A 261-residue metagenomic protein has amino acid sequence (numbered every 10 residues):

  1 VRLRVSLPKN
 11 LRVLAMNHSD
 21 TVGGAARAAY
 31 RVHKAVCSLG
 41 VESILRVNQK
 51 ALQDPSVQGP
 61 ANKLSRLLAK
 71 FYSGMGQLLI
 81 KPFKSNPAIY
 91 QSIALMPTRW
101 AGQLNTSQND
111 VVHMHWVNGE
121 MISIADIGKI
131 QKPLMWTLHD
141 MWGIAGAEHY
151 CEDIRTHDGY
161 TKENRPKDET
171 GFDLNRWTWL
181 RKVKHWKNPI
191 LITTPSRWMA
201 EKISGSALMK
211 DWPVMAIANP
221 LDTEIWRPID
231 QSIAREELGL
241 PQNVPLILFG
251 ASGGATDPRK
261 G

Functional and structural regions predicted by a protein language model:
V1-A61, S107, I130-Q131: N-terminal subdomain of nucleotide-sugar transferases
G24, I203, D257-G261: Active-site helix-initiating loop/hinge in glycosyltransferases
V57-R99, R165-G171: A short, charged, and often flexible helix/loop element on the N-terminal side of the glycosyltransferase catalytic
A101-I122, K132-H139: Short N-terminal targeting/anchoring amphipathic segment
G102, K129, W142, I154-T193 (+1 more regions): Membrane-proximal helix-turn-helix segments that form the acceptor-binding/catalytic region of lipid-linked
W179, R227-L240: A short helix/loop element that forms part of the nucleotide-sugar donor recognition site in Leloir-type
R197-M199, A218-W226, S252: Short beta-strand->alpha-helix junction loop in the catalytic core of nucleotide-activated group-transfer enzymes
P241-K260: Conserved donor-binding/catalytic core segment of Leloir-type glycosyltransferases
